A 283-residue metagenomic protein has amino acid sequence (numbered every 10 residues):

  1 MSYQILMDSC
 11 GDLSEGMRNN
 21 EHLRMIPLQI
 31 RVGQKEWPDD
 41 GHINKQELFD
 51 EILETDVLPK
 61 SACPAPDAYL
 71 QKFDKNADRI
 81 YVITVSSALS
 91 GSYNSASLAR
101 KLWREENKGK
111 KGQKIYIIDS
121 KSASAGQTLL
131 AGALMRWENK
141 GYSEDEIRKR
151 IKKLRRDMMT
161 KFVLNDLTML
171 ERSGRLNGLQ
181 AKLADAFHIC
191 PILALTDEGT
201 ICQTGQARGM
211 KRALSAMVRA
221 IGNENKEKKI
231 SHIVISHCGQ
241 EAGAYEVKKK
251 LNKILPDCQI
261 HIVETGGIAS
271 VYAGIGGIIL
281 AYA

Functional and structural regions predicted by a protein language model:
S2-Y3, A77: Local beta-strand N-terminus motif with an aromatic residue
Y3-Q4, C10-R24, Q29, L89-S92 (+4 more regions): Mixed-charge interfacial surface used for oligomerization/domain docking and macromolecular partner engagement
Q4-C63, A68: N-terminal glycine-rich anion-binding loop in soluble enzyme alpha/beta folds
L53-L89, N94-L98, R148: Glycine-rich phosphate- or other oxyanion-binding loops that anchor nucleotides, phosphorylated ligands
K60, V82, I117, V234-I235: Short catalytic-loop micro-motif centered on adjacent basic/acidic residues
A77-V82, E106-I118, I262: Glycine/charged-rich beta-loop-alpha catalytic/anionic-binding loops adjacent to active sites
